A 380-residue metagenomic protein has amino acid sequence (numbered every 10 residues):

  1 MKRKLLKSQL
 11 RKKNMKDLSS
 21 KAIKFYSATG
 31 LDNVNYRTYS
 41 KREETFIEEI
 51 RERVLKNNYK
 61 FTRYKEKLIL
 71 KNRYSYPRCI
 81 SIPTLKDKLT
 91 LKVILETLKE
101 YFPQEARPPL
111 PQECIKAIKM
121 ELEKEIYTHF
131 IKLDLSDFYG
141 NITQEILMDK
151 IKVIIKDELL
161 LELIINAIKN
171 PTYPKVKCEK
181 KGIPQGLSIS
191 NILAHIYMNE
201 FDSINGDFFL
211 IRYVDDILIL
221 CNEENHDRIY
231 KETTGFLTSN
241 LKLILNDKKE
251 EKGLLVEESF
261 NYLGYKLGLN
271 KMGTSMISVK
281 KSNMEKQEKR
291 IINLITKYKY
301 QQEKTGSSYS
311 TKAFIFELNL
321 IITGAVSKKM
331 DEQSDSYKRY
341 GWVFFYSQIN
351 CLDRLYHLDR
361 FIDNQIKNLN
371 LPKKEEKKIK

Functional and structural regions predicted by a protein language model:
M1-K150, I155, I168-K175, S347 (+1 more regions): Conserved two-metal-ion catalytic palm core of "right-hand" nucleic acid polymerases, unifying RNA-dependent RNA
T45, L85, L89, S188 (+3 more regions): A generic alpha-helix signature
N72-R73, C221, N270-K271: Short acidic-glycine loop/turn motifs at beta-strand connectors
K88, K92, D247, L254-K380: Right-hand nucleic-acid polymerase module
P108-P109, M120-V214, L218-L241, L245-N246 (+1 more regions): Conserved polymerase palm-domain catalytic core
